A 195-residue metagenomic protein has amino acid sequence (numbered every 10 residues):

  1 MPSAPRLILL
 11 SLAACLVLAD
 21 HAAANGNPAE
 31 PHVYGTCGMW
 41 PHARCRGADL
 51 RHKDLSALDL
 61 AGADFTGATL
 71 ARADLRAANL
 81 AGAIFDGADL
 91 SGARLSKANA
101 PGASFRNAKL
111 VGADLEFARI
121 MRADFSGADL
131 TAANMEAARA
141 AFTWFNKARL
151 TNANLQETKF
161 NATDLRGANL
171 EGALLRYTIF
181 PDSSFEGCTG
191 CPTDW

Functional and structural regions predicted by a protein language model:
M1-L9: Bacterial N-terminal signal peptides that target proteins for export
I8-V17: Bacterial N-terminal signal peptides
A19-H21: N-terminal signal peptide c-region/cleavage motif recognized by signal peptidases
A24-W195: Tandem repeat scaffolds
